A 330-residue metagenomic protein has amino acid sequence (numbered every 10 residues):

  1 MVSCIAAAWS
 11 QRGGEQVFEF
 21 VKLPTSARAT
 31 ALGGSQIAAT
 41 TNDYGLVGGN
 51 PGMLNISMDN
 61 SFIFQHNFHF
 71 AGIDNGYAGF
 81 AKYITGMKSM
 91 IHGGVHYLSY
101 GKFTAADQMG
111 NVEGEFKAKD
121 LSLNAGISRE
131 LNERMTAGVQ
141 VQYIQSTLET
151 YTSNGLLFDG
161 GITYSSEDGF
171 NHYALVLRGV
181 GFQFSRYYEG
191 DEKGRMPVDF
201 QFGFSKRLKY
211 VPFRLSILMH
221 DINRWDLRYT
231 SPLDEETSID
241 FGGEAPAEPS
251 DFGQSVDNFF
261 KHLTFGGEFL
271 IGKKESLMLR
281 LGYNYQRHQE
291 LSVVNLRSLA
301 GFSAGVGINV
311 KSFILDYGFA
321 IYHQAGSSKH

Functional and structural regions predicted by a protein language model:
S3-I5: N-terminal signal peptide c-region/cleavage motif recognized by signal peptidases
W9-H330: Subset of outer-membrane beta-barrel
